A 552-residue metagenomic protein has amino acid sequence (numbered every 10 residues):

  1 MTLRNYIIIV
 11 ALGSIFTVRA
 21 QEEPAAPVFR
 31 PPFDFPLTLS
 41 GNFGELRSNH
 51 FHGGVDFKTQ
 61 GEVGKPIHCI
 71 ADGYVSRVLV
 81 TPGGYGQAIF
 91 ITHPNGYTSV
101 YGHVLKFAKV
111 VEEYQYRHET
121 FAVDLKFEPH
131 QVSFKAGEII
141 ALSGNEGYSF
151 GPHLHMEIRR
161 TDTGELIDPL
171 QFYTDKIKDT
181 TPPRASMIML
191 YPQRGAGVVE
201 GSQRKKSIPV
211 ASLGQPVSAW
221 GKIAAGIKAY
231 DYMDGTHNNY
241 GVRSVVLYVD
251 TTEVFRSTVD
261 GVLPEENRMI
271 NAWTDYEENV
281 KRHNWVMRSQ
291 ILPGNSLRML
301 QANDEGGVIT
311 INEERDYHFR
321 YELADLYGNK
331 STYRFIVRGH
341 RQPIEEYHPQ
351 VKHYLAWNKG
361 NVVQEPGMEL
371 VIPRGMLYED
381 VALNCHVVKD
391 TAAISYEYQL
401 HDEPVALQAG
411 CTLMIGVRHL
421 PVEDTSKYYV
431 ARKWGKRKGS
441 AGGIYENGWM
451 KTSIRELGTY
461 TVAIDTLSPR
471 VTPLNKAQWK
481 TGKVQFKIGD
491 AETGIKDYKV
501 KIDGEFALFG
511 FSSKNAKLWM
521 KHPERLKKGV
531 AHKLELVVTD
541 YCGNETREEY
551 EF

Functional and structural regions predicted by a protein language model:
A20-T98, A122-A136, S143-H153, E165-T236 (+1 more regions): Surface-exposed, glycine-biased beta-strand/turn segments
T98-H130, R204-Q215, G241, Y248-I309 (+2 more regions): Exoplasmic/lumenal beta-rich domain surfaces
G226-Y230, M414-R418, K483-A491: Short edge beta-strand/loop segments characteristic of extracellular beta-sandwich folds
A229, L323, L536-V538: Conserved structural position at the C-terminal beta-strand of extracellular beta-sandwich adhesion modules
T310-D316, I454-E456, P523-A531: Surface-exposed, short loops/turns at beta-strand junctions within beta-sandwich domains
A324-N329, T539-N544: Short, solvent-exposed loop/turn segments at the edges of extracellular beta-sandwich modules
I344-W357, L383-Y429: Proteolytic processing hotspots in large secreted/extracellular or virion-associated proteins and select intracellular
I372, E403-Y460, D497-K499, F506-A507: Proteolytic-maturation and junctional protease-sensitive modules
